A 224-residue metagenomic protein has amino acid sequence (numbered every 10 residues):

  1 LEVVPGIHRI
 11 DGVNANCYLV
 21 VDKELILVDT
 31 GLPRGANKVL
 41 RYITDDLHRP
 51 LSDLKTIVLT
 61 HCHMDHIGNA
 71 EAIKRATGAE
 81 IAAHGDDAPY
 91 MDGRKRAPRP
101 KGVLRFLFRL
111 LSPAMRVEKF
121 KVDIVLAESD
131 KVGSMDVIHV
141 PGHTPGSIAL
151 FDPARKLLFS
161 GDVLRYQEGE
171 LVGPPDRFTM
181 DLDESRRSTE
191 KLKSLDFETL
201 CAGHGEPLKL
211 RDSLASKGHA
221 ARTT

Functional and structural regions predicted by a protein language model:
L1-L47, A149-D162, Y166: Conserved beta-strand hairpin/beta-sheet module of binuclear metal-dependent hydrolase folds, prominently
V4-R9, I57-T60, M135-H139, D176-M180: Short, flexible loop segments at the rims of nucleotide/cofactor-binding pockets, characterized by
I26-V28, V58, I81, L157-F159 (+1 more regions): Residue-level marker for buried hydrophobic side chains located in beta-strands that build the well-ordered beta-sheet
L32-R34, D136-H139, P145-S213: Metallo-beta-lactamase
D45-I124: Active-site HxH/HxHxD metal-binding segment of metal-dependent hydrolases
P113-P141: Internal catalytic-core helix/loop-beta-alpha segment that presents or stabilizes conserved functional determinants
L210-T224: Short, electropositive alpha-helical surface patch
